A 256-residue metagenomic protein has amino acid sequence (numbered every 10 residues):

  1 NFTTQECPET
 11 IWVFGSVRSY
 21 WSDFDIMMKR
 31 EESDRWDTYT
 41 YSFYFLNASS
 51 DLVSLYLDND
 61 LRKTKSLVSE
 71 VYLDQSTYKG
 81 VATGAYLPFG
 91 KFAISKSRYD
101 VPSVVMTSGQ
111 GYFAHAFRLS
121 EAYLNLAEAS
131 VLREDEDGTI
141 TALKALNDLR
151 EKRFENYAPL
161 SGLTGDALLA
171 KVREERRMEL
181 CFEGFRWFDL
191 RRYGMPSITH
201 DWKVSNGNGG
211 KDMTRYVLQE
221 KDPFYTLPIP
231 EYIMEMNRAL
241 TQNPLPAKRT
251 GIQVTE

Functional and structural regions predicted by a protein language model:
N1-M27, L57-E256: Acidic/polar-rich alpha-helix caps and helix-coil junctions
P8-T10, V17-D51: His/Glu-based metal-binding/catalytic segments typifying zinc-dependent metallopeptidases
